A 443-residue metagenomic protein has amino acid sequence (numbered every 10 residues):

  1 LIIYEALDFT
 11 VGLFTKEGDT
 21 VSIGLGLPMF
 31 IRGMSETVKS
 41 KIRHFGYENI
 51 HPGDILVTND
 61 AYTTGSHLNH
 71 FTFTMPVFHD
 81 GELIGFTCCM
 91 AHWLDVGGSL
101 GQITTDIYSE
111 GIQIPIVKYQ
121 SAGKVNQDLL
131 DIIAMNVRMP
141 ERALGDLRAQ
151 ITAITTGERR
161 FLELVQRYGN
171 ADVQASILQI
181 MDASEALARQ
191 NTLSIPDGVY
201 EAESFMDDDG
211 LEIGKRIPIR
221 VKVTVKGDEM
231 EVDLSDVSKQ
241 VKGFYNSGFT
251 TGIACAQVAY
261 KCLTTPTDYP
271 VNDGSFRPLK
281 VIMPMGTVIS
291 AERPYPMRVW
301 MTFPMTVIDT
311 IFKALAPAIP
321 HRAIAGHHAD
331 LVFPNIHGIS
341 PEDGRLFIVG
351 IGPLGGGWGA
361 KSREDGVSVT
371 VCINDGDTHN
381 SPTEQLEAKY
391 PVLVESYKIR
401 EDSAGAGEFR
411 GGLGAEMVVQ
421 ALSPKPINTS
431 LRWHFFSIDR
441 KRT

Functional and structural regions predicted by a protein language model:
L1-P52, V57-H79, L83-R442: Glycine/proline-enriched, intrinsically flexible loops and inter-domain linkers
